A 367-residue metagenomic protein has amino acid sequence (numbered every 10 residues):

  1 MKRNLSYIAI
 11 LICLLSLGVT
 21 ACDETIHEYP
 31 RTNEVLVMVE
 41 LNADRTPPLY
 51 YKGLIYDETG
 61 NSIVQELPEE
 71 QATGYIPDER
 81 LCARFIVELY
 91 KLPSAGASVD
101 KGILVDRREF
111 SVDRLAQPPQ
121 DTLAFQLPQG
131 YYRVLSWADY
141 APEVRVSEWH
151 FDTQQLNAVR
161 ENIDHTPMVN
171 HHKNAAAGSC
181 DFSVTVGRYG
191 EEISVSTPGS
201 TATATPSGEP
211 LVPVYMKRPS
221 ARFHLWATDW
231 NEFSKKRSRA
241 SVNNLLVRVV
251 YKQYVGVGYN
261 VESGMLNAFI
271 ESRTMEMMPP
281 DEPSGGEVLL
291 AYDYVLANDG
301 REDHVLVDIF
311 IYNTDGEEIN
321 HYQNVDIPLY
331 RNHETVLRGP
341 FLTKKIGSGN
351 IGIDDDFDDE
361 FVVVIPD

Functional and structural regions predicted by a protein language model:
M1-A9: Bacterial N-terminal signal peptides that target proteins for export
L17-A21: C-terminal motif of bacterial Sec signal peptides marking the signal peptidase cleavage site
D23-I26: Bacterial signal peptide processing site
P30-R80, A227-K236: Short amphipathic, basic-aromatic surface patches that mediate peripheral association with negatively charged
P48, R84, E88-R218: Short, low-hydrophobicity acidic/polar segments
A72-E148, K235-H333, V363-P366: Tryptophan-paired
P213-S220, D293-N298: Conserved "repeat-terminator" motif of extracellular CCP/Sushi domains
P328-D367: Hydrophobic, glycine-enriched assembly/anchoring segments
